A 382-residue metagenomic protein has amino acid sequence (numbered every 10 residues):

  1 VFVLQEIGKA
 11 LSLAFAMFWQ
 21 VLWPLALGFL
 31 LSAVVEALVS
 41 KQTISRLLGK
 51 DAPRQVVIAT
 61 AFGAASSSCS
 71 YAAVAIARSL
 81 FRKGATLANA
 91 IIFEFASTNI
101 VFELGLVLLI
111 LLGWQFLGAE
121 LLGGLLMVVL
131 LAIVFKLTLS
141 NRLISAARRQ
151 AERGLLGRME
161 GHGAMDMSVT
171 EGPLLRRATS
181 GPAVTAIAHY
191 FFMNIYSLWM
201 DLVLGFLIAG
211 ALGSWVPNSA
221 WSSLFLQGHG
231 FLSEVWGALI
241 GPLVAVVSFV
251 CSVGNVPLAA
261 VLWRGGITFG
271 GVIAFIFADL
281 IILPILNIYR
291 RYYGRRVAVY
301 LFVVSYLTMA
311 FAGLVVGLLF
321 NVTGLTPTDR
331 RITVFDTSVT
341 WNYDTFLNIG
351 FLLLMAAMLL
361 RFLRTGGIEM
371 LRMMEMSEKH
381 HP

Functional and structural regions predicted by a protein language model:
V1-S32, A96-G124: Long, highly hydrophobic alpha-helical transmembrane signal-anchor segments
V3-R78, G181-V247, P257, P382: Membrane-embedded alpha-helical segments and adjacent helix-loop junctions characteristic of multi-pass solute
V21-L31, R158-L174, W199-L207, L347-M355: Hydrophobic mid-bilayer segments of alpha-helices in multi-pass membrane transport proteins, especially secondary
L30-K41, C251-V256, L354-R372: Transmembrane alpha-helical segments in integral membrane proteins
S32, E36, S66, M127-A132 (+6 more regions): Alpha-helical transmembrane segments of multipass membrane proteins
K50, Q55, L117-M167, I288-L371: Juxtamembrane and boundary regions of transmembrane helices in multi-pass small-molecule transporters and channels
G63-L122, P217-F302: Membrane-interfacial helix-loop connectors
M374-P382: Long, low-complexity, intrinsically disordered cytosolic termini of multi-pass membrane proteins
